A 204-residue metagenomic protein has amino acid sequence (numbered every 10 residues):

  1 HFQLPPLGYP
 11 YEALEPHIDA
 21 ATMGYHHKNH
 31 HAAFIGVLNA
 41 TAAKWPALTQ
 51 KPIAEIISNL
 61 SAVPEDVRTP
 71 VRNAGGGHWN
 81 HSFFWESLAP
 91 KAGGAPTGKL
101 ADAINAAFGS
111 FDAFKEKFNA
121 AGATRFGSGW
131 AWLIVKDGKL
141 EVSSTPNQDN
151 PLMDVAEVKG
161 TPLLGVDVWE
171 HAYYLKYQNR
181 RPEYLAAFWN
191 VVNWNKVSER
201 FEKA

Functional and structural regions predicted by a protein language model:
H1-A204: Feature for soluble, non-membrane regions of globular proteins
